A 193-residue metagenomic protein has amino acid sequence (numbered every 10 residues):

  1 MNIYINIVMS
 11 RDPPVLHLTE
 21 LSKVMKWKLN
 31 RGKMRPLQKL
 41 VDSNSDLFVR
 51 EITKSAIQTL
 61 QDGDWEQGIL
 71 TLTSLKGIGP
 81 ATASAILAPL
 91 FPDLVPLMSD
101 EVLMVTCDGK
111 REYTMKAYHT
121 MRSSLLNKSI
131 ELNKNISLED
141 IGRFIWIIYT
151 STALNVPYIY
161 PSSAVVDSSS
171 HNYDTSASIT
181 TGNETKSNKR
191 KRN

Functional and structural regions predicted by a protein language model:
M1-I52: Eukaryote-specific detector of the first structured module of a protein
M1-Y4, T19-L21, V95-N193: C-terminal accessory module of base-excision DNA glycosylases/AP lyases that mediates lesion recognition and DNA
V8-L16, L60, L70, S74-I78 (+4 more regions): Short amphipathic alpha-helical molecular recognition features
L16-E20, S45-I52, D64-G68, T82 (+4 more regions): Alpha-helical interaction elements in eukaryotic regulators
V24-K28, I86, I141-I145: Short alpha-helical scaffolding segments that buttress acidic/His motifs in well-ordered protein cores
K28-K33, L90-V95, Y149: Short alpha-helix boundary/capping elements
K33-I78: Helix-hairpin-helix/helix-loop-helix acidic hairpins
Q67-D108: Catalytic DNA-binding helix-loop module of base-excision-repair DNA glycosylases/AP lyases
